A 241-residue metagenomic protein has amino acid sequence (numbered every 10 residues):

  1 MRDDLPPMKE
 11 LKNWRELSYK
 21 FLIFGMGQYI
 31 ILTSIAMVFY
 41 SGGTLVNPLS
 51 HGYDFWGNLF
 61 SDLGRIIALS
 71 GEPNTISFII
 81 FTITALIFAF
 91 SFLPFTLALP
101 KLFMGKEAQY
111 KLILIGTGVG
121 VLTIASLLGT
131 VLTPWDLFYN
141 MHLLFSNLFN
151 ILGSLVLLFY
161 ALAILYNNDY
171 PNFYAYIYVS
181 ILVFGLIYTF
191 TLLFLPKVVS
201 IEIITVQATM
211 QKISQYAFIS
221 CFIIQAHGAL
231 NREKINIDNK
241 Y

Functional and structural regions predicted by a protein language model:
E16-L45: N-terminal signal-anchor transmembrane alpha helix
S18-Y29, F81-T84, F88, G116-T123 (+4 more regions): Hydrophobic alpha-helical transmembrane segments of polytopic
V46-P73: Extracytosolic (periplasmic/ER-lumenal) interhelical loops and adjacent juxtamembrane/interface segments of multi-pass
I67-K101: Individual transmembrane alpha-helix segments
F90-G120: Cytoplasmic juxtamembrane regions at transmembrane-helix boundaries
T117-A161: Membrane-proximal helix-loop-helix units in multi-pass membrane proteins
V156-Y241: Terminal transmembrane helical module of multi-pass membrane proteins
